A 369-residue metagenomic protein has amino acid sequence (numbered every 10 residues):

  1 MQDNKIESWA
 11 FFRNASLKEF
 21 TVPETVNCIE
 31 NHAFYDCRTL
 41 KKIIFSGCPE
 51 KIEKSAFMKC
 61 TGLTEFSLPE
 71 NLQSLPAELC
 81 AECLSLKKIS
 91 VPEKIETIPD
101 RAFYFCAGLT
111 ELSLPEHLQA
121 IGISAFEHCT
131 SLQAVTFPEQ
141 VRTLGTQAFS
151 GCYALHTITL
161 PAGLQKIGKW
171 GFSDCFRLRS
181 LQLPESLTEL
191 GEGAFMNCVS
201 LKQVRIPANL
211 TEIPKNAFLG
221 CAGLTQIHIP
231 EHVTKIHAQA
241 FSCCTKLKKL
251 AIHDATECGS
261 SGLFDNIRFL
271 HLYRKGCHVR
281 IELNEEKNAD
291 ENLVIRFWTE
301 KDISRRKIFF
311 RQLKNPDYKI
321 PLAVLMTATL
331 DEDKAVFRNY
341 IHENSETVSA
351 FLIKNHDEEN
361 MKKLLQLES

Functional and structural regions predicted by a protein language model:
M1-K5, A15-C28, R38-K51, T61-S74 (+12 more regions): Structural signature of tandem-repeat unit edges
S8-A10, E30-A33, E53-A56, P76-L79 (+7 more regions): Consensus positions within tandem repeat domains that build extended binding/scaffold surfaces
F264: Short, conserved loop/helix-junction motifs that constitute active-site signature segments in enzyme catalytic cores
